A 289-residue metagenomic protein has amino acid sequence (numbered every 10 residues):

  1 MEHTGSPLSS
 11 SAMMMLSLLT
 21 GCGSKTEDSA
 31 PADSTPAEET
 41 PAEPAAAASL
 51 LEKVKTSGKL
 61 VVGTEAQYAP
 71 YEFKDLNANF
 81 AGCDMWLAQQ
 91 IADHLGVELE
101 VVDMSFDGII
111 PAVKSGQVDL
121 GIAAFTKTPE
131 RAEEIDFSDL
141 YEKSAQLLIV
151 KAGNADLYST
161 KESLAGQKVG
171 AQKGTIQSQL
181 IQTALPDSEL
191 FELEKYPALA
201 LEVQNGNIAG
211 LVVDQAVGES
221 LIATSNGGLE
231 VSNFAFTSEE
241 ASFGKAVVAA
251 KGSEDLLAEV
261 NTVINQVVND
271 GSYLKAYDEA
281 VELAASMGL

Functional and structural regions predicted by a protein language model:
L19-P31: Bacterial lipoprotein signal-peptidase II cleavage site
P36-A37, M85-H94, Q167-K168, T175 (+1 more regions): Extended ligand-binding regions for polar small-molecule ligands
P44-A46, I176-L190, E230-F236, A258-L289: Ligand-binding clefts/hinges and TM-proximal coupling segments of bilobed small-molecule sensing domains
A45-A124: Extracytoplasmic small-molecule ligand-binding "clamshell" domains of the periplasmic binding protein/Venus flytrap
Q89, E98-S163, F236: Acidic, polar ligand-binding/catalytic clefts
E100-P111, D156, F191-N205, A216: Short helix-initiation/N-cap motifs at beta->coil->alpha
F125-A132, L180-T183, Q204, A209-S242: A ligand-binding cleft/hinge motif common to bilobed small-molecule-binding domains
K143-V150, A223-T262, A284-L289: Periplasmic-binding protein-like
